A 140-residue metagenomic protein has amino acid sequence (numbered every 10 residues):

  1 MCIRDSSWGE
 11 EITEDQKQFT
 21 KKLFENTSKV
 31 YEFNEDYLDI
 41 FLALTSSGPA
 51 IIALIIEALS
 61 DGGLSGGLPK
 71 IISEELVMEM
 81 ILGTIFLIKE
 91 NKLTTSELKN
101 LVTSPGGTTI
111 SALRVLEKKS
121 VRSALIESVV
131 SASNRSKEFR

Functional and structural regions predicted by a protein language model:
R4-F41, I51-E90, R135: Internal alpha-helical scaffold of NAD(P)-dependent oxidoreductase catalytic cores
G9, L44, L101-V102: Glycine- and other small-residue-rich loops at beta-strand/loop junctions that grip anionic moieties
L38-A43, T95-K99: Short pre-catalytic strand/loop immediately N-terminal to key active-site residues, enriched for Gly-Thr
M78-R140: NAD(P)-dependent Rossmann-like dehydrogenase/reductase catalytic/cofactor-binding core
